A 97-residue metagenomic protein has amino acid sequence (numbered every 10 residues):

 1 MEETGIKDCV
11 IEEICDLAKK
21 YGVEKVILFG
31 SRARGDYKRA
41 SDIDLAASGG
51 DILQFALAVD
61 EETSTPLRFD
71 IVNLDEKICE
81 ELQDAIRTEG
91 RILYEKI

Functional and structural regions predicted by a protein language model:
M1-K25, A33-R39, S48-I97: Catalytic core of pol beta-like nucleotidyltransferases
